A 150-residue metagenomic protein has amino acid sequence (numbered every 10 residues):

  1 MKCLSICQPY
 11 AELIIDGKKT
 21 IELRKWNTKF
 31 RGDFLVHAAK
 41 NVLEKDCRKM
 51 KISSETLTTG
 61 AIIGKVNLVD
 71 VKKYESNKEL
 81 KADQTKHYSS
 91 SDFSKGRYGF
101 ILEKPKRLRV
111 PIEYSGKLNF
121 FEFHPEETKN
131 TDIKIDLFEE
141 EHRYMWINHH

Functional and structural regions predicted by a protein language model:
M1-H150: Structured alpha/beta reader/binder surfaces that contact nucleic acids or chromatin modification marks
